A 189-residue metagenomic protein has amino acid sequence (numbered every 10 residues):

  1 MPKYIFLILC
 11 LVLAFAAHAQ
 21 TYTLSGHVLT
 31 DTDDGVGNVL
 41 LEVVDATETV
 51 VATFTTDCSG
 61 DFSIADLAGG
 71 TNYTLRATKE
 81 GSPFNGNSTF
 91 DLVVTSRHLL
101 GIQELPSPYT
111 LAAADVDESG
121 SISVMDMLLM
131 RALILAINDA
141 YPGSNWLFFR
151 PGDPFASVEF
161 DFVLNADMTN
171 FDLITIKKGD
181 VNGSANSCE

Functional and structural regions predicted by a protein language model:
M1-T23: Bacterial Sec-dependent N-terminal signal peptides
Q20-E189: Cellulosome-associated attachment modules in secreted, modular CAZymes
